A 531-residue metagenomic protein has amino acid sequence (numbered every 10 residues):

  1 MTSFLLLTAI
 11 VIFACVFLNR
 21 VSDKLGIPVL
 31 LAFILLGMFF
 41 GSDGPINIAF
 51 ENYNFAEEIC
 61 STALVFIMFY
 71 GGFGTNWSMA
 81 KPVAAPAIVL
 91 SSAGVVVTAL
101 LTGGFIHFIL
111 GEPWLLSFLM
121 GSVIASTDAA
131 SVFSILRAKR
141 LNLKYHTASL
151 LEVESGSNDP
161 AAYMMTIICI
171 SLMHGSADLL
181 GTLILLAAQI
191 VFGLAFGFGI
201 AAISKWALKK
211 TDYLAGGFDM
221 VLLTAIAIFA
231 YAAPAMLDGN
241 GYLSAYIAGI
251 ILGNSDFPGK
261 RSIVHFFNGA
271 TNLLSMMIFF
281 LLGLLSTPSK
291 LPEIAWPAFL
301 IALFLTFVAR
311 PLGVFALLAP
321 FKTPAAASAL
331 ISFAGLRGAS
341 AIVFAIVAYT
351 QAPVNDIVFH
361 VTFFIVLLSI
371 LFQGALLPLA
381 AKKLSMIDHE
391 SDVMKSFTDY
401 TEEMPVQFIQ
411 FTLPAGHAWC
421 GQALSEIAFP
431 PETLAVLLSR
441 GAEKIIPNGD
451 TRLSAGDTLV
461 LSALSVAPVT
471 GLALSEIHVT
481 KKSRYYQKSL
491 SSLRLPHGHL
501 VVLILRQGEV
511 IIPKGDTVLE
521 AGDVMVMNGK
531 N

Functional and structural regions predicted by a protein language model:
M1-E390, E403: Transmembrane helical cores of multi-pass secondary ion antiporters/exchangers
L312, A319-A326, L330, S340-N531: Cytosolic regulatory regions of ion transport systems
